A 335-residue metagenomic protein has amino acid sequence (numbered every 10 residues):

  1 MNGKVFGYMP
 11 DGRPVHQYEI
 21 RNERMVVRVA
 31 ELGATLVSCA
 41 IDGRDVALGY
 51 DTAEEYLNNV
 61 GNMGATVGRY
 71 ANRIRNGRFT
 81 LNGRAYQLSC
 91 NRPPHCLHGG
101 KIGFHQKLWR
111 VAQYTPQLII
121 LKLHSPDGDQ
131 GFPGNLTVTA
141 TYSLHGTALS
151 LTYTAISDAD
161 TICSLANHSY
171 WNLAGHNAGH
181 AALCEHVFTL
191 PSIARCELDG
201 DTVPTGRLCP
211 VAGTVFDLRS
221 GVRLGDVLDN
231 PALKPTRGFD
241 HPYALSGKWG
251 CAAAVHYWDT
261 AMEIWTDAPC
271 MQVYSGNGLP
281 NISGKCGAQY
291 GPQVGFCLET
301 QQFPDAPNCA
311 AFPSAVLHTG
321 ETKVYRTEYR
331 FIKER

Functional and structural regions predicted by a protein language model:
M1-R335: An exposed, glycine/acidic-rich loop-and-rim segment of catalytic or binding clefts
